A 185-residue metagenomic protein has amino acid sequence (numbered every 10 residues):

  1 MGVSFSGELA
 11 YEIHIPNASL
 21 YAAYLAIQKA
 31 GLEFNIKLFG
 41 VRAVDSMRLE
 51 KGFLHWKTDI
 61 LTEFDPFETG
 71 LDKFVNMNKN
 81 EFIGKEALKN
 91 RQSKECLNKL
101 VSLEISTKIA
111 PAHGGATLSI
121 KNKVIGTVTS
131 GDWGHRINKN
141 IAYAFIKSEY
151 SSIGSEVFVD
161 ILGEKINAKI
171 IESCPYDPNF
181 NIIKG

Functional and structural regions predicted by a protein language model:
M1-G185: Conserved, structured C-terminal
